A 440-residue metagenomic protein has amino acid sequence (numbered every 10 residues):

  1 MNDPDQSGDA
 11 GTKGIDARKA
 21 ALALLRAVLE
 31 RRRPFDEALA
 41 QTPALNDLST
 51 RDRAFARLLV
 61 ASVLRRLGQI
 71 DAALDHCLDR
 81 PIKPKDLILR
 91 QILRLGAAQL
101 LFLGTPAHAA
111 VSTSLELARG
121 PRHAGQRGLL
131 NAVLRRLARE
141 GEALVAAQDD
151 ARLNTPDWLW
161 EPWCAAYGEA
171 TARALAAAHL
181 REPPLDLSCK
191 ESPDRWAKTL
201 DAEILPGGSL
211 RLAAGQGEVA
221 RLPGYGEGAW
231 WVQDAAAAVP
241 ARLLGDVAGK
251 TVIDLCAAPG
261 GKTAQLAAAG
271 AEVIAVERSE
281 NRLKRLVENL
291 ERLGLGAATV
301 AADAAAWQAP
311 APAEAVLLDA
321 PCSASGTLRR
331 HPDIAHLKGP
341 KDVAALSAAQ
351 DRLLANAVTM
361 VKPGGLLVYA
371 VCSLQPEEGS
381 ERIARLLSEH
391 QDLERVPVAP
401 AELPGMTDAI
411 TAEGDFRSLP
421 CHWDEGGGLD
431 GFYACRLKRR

Functional and structural regions predicted by a protein language model:
M1-R440: S-adenosylmethionine
